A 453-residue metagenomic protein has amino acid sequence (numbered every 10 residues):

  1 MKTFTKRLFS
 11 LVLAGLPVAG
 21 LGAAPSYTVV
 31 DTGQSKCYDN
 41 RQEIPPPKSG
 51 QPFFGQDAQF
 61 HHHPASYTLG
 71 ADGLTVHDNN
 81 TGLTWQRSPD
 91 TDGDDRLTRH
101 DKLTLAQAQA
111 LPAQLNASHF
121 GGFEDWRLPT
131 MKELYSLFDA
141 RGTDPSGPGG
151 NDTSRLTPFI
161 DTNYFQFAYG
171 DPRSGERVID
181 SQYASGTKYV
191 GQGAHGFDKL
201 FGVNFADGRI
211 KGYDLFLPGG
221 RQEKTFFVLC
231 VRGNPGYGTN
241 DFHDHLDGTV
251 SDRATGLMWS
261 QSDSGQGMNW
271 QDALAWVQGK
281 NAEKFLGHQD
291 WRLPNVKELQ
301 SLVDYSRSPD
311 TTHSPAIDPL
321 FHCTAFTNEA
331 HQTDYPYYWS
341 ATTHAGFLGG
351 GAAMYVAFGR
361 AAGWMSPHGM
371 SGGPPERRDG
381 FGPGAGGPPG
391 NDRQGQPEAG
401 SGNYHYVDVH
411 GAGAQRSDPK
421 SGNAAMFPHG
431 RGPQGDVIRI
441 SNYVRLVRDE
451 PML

Functional and structural regions predicted by a protein language model:
M1-S10: Bacterial N-terminal signal peptides that target proteins for export
S10-A19: Bacterial N-terminal signal peptides
G22-R127, K132-W291, K297-L453: Glycine-aromatic-enriched surface loops/turns that form tight recognition elements
